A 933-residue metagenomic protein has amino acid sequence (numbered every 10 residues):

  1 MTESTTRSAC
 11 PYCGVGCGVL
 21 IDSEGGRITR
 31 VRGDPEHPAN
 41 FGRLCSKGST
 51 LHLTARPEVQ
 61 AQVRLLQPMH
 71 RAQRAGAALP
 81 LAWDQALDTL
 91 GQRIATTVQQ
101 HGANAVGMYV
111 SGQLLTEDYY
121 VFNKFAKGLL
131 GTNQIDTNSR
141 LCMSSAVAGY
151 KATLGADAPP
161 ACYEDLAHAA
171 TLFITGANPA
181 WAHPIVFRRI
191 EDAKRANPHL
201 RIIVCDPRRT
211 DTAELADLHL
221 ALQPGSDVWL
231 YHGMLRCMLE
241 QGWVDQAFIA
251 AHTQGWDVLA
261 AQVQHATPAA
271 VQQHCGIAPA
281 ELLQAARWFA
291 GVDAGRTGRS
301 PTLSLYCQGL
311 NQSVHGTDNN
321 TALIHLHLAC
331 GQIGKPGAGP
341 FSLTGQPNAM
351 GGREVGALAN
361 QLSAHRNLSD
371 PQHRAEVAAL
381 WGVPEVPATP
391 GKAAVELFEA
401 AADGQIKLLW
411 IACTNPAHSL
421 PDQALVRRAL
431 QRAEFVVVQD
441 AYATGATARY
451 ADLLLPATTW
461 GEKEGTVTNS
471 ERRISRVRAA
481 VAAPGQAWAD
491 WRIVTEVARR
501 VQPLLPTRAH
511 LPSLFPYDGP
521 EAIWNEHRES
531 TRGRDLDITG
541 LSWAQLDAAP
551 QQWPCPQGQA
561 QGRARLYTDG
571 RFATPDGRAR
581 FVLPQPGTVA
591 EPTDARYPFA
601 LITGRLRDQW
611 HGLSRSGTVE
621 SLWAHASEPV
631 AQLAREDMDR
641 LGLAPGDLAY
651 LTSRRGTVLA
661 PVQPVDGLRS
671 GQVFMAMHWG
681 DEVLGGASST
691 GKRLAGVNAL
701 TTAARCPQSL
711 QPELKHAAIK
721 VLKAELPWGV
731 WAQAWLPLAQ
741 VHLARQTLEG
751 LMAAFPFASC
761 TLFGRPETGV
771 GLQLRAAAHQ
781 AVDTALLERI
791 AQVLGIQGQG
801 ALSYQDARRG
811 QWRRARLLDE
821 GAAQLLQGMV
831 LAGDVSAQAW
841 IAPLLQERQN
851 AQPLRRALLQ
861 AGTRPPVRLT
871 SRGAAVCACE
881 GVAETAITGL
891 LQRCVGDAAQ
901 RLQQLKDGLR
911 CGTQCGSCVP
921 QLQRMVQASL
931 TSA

Functional and structural regions predicted by a protein language model:
M1-Q241, A251, A270, A278 (+7 more regions): N-terminal export/assembly segments and adjacent metallocofactor-ligating motifs of anaerobic energy-metabolism
Y163, G461-A483, E496-A498, T702-A703: Glycine/threonine-rich phosphate-binding loop and adjacent beta-strand/alpha-helix elements that clamp
P179-R188, N415-L425, G465-T468: Glycine/threonine-rich flexible loop motifs
R208-D211, A441-R478: Flexible glycine/proline-rich, aromatic-decorated loop/lid segments
F289-E399, A549, G558-Q561, G570-R580: A glycine-rich, hydrophobic/aromatic-adjacent loop/helix-cap motif
G352-R353, L358, D518-G617: Long, low-complexity segments enriched in small/aliphatic residues
P484, D490-A549, S616-A631, E636-G798 (+2 more regions): Long, contiguous, secondary-structure-rich segments that constitute the structural scaffold of globular domains
L722-A933: Rossmann-like nucleotide/phosphate-binding core characteristic of flavoprotein oxidoreductases
